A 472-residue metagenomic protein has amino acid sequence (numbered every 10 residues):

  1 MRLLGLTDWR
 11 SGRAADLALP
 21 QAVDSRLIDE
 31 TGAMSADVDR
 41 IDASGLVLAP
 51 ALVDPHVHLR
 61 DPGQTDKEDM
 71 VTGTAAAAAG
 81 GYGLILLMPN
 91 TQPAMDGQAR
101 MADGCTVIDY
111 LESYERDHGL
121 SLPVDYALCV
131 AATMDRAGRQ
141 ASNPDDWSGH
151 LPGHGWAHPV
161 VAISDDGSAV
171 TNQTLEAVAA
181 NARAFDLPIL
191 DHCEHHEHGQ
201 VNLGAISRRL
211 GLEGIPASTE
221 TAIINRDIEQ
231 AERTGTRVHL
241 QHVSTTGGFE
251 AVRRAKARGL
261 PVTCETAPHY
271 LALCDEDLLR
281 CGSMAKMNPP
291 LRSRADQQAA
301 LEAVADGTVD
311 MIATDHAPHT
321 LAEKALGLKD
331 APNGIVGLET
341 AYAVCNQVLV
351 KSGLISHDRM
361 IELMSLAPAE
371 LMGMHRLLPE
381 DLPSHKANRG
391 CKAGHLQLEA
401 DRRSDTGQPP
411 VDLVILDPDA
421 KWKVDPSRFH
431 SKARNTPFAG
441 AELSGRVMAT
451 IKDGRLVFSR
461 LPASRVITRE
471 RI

Functional and structural regions predicted by a protein language model:
M1-S35: N-terminal metal-binding scaffold of metallo-dependent hydrolase/deaminase domains
L6, G45, H56, A77 (+14 more regions): Divalent metal-coordination and catalytic microenvironments
G32-L48: Active-site metal-binding motif and surrounding structural segment of the metallo-beta-lactamase
L46-S121: Metal-associated gating/positioning segment near the N- to mid-region
P55-E68, P89, D96, D125-A141 (+2 more regions): Active-site mouth loops of central-metabolism enzymes
A141-I312: Histidine/acidic residue-rich metal-binding segments in metalloenzymes
R209-R237, M284, M311, P318-G390 (+2 more regions): His/Asp/Glu-enriched, well-ordered alpha-helical/loop segment that forms or immediately abuts the divalent-metal
K386-R471: C-terminal cap of metal-dependent C-N hydrolases
